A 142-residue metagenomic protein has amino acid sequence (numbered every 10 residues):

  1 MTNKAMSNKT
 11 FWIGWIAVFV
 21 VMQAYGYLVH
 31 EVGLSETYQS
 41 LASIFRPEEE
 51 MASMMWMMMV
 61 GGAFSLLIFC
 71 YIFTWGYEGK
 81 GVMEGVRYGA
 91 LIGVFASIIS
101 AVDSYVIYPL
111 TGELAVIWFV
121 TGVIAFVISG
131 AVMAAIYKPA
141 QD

Functional and structural regions predicted by a protein language model:
M1-D142: Juxtamembrane/disordered regions of integral membrane proteins
